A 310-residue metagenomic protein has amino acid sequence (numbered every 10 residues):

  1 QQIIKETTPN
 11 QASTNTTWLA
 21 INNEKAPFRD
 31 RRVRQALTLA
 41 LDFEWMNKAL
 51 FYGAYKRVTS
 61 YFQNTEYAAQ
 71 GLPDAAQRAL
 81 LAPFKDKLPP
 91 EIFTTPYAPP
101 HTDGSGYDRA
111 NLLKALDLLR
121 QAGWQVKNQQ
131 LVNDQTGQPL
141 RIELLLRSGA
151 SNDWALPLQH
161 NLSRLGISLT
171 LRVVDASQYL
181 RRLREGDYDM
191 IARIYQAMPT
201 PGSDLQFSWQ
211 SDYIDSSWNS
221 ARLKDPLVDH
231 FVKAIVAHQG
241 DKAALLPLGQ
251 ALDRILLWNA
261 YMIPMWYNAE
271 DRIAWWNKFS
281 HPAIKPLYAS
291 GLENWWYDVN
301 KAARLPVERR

Functional and structural regions predicted by a protein language model:
I3, Q11-V33, A40, A49 (+2 more regions): A bilobed periplasmic-binding-protein/Venus flytrap-type ligand-binding module shared by bacterial periplasmic
T14-T16, R57, P139, A260: Extracytoplasmic
T17, Q138-S148, L169-R172, D189: Short, well-ordered beta-strand elements
R31, L112-E143: Immediate post-signal peptide segment of exported/extracytoplasmic ligand-binding proteins
R34, L162-S163: Noncatalytic alpha-helical scaffolds and linker/capping helices
T38-P99, L112-L116, G149-H160, R181-R310: Detector for C-terminal structural segments
H101-A110: Hydrophobic alpha-helical membrane-insertion segments
L171-R181: Short helix-initiation/N-cap motifs at beta->coil->alpha
